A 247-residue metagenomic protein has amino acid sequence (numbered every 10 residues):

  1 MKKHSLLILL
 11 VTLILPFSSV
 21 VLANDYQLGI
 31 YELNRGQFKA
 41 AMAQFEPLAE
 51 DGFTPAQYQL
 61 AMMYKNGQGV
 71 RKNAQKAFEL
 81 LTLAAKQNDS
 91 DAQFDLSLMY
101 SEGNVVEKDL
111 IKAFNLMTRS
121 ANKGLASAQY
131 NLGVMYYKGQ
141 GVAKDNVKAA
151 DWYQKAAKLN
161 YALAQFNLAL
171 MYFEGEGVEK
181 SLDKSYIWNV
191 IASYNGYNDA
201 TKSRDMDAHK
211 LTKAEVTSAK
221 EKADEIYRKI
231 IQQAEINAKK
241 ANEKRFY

Functional and structural regions predicted by a protein language model:
I8-F17: Bacterial N-terminal signal peptides
S19-E50, T54-Y58, Y247: N-terminal leader/linker segments that initiate helical-solenoid repeat arrays
L22, T54-Y58, S90-A92, A126-A128 (+2 more regions): Helix-start (N-cap) detector for alpha-helical repeat units in TPR-like alpha-solenoids, especially tetratricopeptide
D25-E32, L48, Q59-N66, D95-E102 (+5 more regions): Hydrophobic face of amphipathic alpha-helices that form TPR/SEL1-like repeat modules and related alpha-solenoid
L28, Y197-Y247: Terminal, low-structured helical/coil segments at or just beyond the last alpha-helical repeat
Q37, E50-F53, N66-Q68, N73 (+11 more regions): Short helix-capping/linker turns of helical repeat alpha-solenoids
